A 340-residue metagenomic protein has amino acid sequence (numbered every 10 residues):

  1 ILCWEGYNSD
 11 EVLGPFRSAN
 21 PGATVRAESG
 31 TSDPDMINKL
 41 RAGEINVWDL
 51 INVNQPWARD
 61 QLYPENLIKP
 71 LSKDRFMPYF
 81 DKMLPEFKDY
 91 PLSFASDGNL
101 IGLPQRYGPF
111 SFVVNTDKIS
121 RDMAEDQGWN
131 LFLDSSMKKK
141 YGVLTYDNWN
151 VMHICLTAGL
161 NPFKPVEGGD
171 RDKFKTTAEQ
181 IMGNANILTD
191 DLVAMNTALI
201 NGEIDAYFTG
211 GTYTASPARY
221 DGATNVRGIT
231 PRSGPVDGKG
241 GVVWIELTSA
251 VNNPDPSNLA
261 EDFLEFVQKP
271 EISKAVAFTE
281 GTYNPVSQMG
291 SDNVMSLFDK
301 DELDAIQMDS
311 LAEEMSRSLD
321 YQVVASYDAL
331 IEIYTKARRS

Functional and structural regions predicted by a protein language model:
I1-Q61: Early extracytoplasmic/lumenal segment of secretory-pathway proteins
L2-E5, D97-Y107, V114-D117, R121-M123 (+2 more regions): Short beta-strand->loop
G14, M36-W48, Y63-E65, L131 (+2 more regions): Short helices/loops that flank or line small-molecule/ion binding pockets
I37, P56, D60-Y107, D122-E125 (+1 more regions): Hinge/lid segment of periplasmic solute-binding proteins
K69-F80, T224-V242, V251-N252: Short beta-strand->loop
K140-C155, P162-P231: Ligand-binding pocket segment of bilobal, Venus flytrap-like solute-binding proteins
E246-E314: Mature extracytoplasmic/periplasmic domains
A305-S340: Conserved C-terminal helix/tail region of periplasmic/extracytoplasmic solute-binding proteins
